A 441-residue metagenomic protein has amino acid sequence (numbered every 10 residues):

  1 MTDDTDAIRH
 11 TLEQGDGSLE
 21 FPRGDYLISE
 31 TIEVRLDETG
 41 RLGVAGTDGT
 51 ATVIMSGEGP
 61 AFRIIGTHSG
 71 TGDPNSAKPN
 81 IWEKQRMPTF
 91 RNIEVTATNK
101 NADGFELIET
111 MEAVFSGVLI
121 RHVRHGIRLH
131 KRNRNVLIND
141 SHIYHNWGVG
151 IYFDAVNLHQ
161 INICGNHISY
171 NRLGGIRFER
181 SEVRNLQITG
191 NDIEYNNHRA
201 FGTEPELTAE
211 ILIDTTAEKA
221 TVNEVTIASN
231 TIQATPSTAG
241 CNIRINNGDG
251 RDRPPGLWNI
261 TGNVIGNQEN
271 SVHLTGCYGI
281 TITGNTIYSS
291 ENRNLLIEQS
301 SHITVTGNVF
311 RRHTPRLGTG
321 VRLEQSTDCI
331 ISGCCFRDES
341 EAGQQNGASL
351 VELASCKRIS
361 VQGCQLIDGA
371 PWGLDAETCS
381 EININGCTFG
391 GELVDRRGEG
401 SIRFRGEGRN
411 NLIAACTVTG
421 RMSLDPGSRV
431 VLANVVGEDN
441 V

Functional and structural regions predicted by a protein language model:
M1-I8, I108: A conditional alpha-helix N-cap/helix-loop micro-motif detector
T2, P22, S116, A228 (+2 more regions): Terminal non-domain segments
T5, R9, E13-G43, T47-G59 (+2 more regions): N-terminal extracellular ligand-recognition/capping segment immediately after the signal peptide
D16, L36-T39, G57, Q85 (+33 more regions): Parallel beta-helix/beta-solenoid
S29-V34, S56-I81, A97-L107, R121-L129 (+12 more regions): Extracellular beta-strand/beta-solenoid scaffold signature
G72-F90, R337, Q365: Extended Gly/Ser/Thr-rich low-complexity repeat segments, especially those forming or decorating extracellular
C387, G391-R409, I413-C416, S423: C-terminal structured "cap/appendage" subdomains that terminate the fold
